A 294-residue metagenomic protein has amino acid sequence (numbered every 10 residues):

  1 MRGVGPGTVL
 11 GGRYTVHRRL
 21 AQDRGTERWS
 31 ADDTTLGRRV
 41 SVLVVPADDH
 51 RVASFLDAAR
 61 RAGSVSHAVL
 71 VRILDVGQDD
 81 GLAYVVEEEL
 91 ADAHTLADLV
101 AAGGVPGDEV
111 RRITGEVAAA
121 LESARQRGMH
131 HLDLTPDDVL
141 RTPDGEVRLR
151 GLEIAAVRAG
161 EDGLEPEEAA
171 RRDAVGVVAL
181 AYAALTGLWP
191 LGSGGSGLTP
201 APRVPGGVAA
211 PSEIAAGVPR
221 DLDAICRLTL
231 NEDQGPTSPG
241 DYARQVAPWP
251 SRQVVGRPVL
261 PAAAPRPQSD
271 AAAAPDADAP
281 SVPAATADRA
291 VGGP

Functional and structural regions predicted by a protein language model:
R18, R24-A53: ATP-binding glycine-rich loop module of kinase domains
V44-V65, V71: AlphaC helix of the eukaryotic protein kinase fold
V76: Activation-segment/catalytic-loop signature of the eukaryotic protein kinase fold
D80-T95: Conserved short submotifs of the Hanks-type protein kinase catalytic core that shape the nucleotide-binding pocket
T95-V105: AlphaC helix of the protein kinase catalytic domain
I113-T114: Activation segment signature within eukaryotic-like protein kinase domains
L121, R125-T142, G151, A156: Catalytic-loop of the protein kinase fold
E161-R252: C-terminal lobe helix-coil module of Hanks-type protein kinase domains
